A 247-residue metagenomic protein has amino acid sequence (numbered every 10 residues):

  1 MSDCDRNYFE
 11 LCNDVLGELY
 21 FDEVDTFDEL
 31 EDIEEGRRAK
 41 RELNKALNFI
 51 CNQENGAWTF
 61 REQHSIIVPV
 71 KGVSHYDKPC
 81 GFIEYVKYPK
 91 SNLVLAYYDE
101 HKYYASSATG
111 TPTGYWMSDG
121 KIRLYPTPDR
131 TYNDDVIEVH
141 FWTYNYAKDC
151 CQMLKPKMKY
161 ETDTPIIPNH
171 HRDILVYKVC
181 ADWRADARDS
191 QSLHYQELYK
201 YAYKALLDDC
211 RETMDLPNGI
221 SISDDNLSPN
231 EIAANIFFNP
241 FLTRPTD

Functional and structural regions predicted by a protein language model:
M1-D247: Glycine-enriched, solvent-exposed interface loops adjoining structured elements
